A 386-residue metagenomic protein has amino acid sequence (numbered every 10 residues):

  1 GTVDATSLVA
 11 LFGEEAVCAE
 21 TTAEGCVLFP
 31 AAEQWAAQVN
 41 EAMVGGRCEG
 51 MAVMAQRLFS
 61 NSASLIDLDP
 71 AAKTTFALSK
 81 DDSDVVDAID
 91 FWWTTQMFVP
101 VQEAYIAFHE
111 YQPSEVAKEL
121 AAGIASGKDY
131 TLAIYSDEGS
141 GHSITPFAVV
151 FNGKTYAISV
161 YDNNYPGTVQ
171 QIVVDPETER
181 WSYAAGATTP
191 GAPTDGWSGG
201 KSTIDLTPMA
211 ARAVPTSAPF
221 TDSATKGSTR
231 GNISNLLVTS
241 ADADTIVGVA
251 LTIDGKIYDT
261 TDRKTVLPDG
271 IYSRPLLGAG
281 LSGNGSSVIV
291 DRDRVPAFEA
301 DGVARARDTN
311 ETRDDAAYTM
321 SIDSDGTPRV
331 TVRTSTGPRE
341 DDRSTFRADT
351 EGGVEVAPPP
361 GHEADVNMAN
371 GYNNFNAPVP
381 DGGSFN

Functional and structural regions predicted by a protein language model:
G1-D82: Active-site-adjacent structural segments surrounding the nucleophilic cysteine of cysteine proteases and isopeptidases
G1-V17, A185-S223: Non-catalytic ligand/cofactor/substrate-binding and regulatory segments of enzyme domains
A36-N61, S143, F147-V150, A243-D259: Short, solvent-exposed linear motifs at loop/edge-of-secondary-structure regions
A42-A55, D87-E103, T216, V249-L251 (+2 more regions): Extended, compositionally biased low-complexity polar/Lys-Gly-rich tracts and adjacent boundary/linker regions are
M54-A55, F59-G141, N163: Conserved active-site-adjacent core of cysteine acyl-enzyme catalytic domains
Y105-S140, I144-G153, Y161, I172 (+1 more regions): Short helix-loop boundary/capping segments
D137-A210: Active-site signature of cysteine proteases
A218-N386: Extracellular glycoprotein-like low-complexity segments
